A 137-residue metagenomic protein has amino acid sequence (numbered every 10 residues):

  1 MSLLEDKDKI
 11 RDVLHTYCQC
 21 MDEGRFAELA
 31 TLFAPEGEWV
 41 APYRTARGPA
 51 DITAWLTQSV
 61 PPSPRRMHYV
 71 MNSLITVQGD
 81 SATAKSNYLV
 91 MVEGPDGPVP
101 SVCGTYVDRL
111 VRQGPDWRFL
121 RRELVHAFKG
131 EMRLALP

Functional and structural regions predicted by a protein language model:
M1-A27, T31-P35: Short, low-complexity N-terminal intrinsically disordered segments enriched in polar/charged residues
F26-V90, P95: A solvent-exposed, acidic/Ser-Thr-rich amphipathic alpha-helical stretch
H68-V70, S101-Y106: Short, surface-exposed coil-to-beta transition loops
T83, C103-R133: Short beta-strand edge/turn micro-motifs at domain boundaries
M91-V99, K129-G130: Short, cysteine-centered beta-strand-loop-beta hairpins and adjacent loop/turn segments enriched in charged/polar
A135-P137: Extended, polar beta-sheet/loop recognition surfaces of beta-rich domains that mediate binding to diverse ligands
